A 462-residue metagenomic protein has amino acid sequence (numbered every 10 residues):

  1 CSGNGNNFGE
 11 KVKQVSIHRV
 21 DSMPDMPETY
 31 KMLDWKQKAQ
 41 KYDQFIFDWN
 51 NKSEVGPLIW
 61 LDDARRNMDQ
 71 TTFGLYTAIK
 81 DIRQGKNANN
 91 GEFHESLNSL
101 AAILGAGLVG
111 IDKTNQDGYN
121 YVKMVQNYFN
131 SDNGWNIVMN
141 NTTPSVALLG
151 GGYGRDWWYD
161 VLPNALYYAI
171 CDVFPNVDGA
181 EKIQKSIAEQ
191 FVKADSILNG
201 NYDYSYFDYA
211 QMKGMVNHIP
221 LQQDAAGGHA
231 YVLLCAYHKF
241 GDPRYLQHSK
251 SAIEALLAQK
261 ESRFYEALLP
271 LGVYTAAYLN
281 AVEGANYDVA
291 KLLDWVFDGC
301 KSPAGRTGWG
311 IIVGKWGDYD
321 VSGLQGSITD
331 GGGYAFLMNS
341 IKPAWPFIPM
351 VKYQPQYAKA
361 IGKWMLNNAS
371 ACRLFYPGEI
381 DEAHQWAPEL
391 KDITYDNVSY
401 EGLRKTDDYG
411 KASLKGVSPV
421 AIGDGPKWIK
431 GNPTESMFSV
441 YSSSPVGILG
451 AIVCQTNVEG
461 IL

Functional and structural regions predicted by a protein language model:
G5-V146, F174-S205: Low-complexity, Ser/Thr/Pro/Gly-enriched N-terminal "stalk/linker" regions
Q70-N98, N141-V161, Q211-A225, L256-L269 (+3 more regions): Solvent-exposed loop and edge beta-strand segments that line ligand/cofactor-binding and catalytic clefts
N98-N115, D160-G179, N217-P220, G227-G241 (+3 more regions): Well-ordered alpha-helical scaffold segments within catalytic/enzyme domains
Q116-K123, K182-K185, P243-S251, N286-D294: Short sequence/structural elements of tandem HEAT/ARM alpha-solenoid repeats
N127, A169-D172, C235-K239, A255-A258 (+7 more regions): Positions within ordered alpha-helical repeat solenoids
C171-P243, A255-A258, W295-G299: Active-site lining segments of carbohydrate-active enzymes
Y278-C300: Extended amphipathic alpha-helical segments with heptad-repeat/coiled-coil character used for oligomerization, fusion
Y287-D288, I311-L462: Extended polysaccharide-engagement surfaces of secreted carbohydrate-active enzymes
